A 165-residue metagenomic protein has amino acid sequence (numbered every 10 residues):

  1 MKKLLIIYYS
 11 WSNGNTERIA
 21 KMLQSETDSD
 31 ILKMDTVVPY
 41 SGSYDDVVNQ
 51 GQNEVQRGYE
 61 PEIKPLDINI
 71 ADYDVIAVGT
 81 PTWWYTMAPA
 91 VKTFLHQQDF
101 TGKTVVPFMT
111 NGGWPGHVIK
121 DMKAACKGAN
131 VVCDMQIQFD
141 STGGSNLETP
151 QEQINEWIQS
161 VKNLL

Functional and structural regions predicted by a protein language model:
M1, E26, F100, C126-A129: Short, well-ordered coil/turn elements that cap or connect secondary structure elements
M1-V78, Y85-M87, K92, H96 (+2 more regions): N-terminal beta1-alpha1-beta2 submodule of the flavodoxin-like/Rossmannoid cofactor-binding fold
L32-K33, V105-P107: Short internal beta-strands
Q50, K103-T104: P-loop/Walker A phosphate-binding loop and immediately adjacent motor/lid segment at beta-alpha junctions
I70, H96-G102, A125-K127: Short, conserved loop/helix-junction motifs that constitute active-site signature segments in enzyme catalytic cores
V78-G79, P107: Redox-cofactor binding/interface segments in oxidoreductases and associated redox assembly factors
P81-W84, N111: Short glycine-rich anion-binding loops that position phosphate/pyrophosphate groups of nucleotides and phosphorylated
V106-T149: Short, glycine-/small-residue-rich phosphate/pyrophosphate-handling segment
